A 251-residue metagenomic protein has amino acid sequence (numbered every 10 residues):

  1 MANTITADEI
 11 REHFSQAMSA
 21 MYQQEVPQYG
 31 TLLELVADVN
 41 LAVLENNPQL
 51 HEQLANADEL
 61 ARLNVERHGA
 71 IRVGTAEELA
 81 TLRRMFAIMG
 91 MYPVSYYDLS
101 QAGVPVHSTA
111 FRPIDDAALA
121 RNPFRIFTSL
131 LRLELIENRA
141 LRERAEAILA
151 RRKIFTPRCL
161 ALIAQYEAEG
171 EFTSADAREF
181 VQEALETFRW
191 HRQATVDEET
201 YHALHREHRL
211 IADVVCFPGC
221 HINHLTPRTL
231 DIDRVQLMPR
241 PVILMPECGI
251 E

Functional and structural regions predicted by a protein language model:
M1-E251: Extended, well-ordered protein cores
